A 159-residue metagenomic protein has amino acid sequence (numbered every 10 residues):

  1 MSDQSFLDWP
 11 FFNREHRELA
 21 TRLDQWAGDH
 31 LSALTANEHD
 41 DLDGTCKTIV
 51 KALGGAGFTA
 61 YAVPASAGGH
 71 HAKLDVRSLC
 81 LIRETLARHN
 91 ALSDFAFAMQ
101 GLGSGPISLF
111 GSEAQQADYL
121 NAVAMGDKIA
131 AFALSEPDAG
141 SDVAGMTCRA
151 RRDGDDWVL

Functional and structural regions predicted by a protein language model:
M1-D3, G28-S32, F58-A65: Short acidic (Asp/Glu) and glycine-rich catalytic loops that position anionic groups and cofactors
M1-E18: Intrinsic disorder at enzyme termini
S2-D3, L42, A139-D142: Short loop/turn motifs at secondary-structure junctions and domain boundaries
W26-A33, P106, A130: Short alpha-helical functional segments enriched in proximate histidine and acidic residues
G28-A56, G69-H71: Short secondary-structure junction/hinge motifs that connect adjacent elements
G55-D127: Internal helix-loop-helix
H70-A72, A114-L159: Glycine-rich, Trp-frequent "lid" loop and neighboring beta-strands that shape and gate the flavin cofactor pocket
